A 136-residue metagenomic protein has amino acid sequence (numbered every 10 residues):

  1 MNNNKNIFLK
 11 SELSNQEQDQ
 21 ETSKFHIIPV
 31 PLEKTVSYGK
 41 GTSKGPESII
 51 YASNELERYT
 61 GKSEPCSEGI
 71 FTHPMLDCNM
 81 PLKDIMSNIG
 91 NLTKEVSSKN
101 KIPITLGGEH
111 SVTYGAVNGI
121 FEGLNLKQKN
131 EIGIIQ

Functional and structural regions predicted by a protein language model:
M1-G133: Metal-dependent C-N hydrolase catalytic cores
